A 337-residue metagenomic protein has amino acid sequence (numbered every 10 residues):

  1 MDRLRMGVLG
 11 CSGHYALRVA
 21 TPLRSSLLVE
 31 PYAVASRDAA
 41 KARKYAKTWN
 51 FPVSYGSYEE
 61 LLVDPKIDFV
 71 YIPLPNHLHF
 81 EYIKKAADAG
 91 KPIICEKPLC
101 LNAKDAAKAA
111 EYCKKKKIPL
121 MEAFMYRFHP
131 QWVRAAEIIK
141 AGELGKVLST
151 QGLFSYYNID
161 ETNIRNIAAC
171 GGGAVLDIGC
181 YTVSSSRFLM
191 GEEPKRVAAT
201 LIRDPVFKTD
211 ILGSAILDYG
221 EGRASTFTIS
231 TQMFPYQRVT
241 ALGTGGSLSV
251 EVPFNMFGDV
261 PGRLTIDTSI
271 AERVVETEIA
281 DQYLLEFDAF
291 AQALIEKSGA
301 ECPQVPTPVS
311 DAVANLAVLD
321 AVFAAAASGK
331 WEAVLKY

Functional and structural regions predicted by a protein language model:
M1-W49: N-terminal Rossmann-like dinucleotide-binding module
D2-R3, F69-I72, G220, Q292-Y337: C-terminal helix-rich "cap/oligomerization" subdomain common to oxidoreductases
P31, K108-M125, G145-T150: Rossmann-fold dehydrogenase core element
W49-Y112: Beta-loop-alpha module in the N-terminal Rossmann-like domain of NAD(P)-dependent dehydrogenases, especially those
Y55, C95, L120-E122, Q151 (+2 more regions): Hydrophobic residues in well-ordered beta-strands that form the structural core
Y126-V206, G329: Predominantly a Rossmann-like dinucleotide-binding segment in NAD(P)-dependent oxidoreductases
S184-G258, L284-E301, V334: Contiguous beta-strand/loop segments that form the cofactor/metal-binding neighborhood of enzyme cores
